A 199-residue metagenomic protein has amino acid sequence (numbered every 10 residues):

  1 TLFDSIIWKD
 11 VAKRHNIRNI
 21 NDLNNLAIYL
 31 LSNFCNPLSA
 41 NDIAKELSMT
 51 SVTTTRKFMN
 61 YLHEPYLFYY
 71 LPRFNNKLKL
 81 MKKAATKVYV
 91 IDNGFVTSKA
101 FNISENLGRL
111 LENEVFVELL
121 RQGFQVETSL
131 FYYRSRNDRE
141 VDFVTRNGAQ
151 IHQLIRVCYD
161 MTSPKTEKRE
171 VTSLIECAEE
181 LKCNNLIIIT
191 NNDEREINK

Functional and structural regions predicted by a protein language model:
T1-I151: Accessory nucleic acid-recognition modules appended to NTPase machines
A100, D142, T166, I197-N198: Short glycine-/acidic-enriched loop or helix-start segments at secondary-structure transitions that form or flank
L119, L181-N184: Intrinsically disordered, low-complexity Ser/Thr/Pro/Gly-rich regulatory segments
R134, I188-T190: Short beta-strand/turn micro-motifs composed of small residues that flank or help shape donor/cofactor-binding pockets
I151-T162: Active-site ExK catalytic segment of metal-dependent nucleases
L154, I187-I188: Structural beta-sheet core signal
E167-K182: Short, charged, amphipathic alpha-helix that recurs within catalytic cores of restriction-modification and other
N191-K199: Domain-level recognition of nuclease-like catalytic cores that cleave nucleotide substrates
